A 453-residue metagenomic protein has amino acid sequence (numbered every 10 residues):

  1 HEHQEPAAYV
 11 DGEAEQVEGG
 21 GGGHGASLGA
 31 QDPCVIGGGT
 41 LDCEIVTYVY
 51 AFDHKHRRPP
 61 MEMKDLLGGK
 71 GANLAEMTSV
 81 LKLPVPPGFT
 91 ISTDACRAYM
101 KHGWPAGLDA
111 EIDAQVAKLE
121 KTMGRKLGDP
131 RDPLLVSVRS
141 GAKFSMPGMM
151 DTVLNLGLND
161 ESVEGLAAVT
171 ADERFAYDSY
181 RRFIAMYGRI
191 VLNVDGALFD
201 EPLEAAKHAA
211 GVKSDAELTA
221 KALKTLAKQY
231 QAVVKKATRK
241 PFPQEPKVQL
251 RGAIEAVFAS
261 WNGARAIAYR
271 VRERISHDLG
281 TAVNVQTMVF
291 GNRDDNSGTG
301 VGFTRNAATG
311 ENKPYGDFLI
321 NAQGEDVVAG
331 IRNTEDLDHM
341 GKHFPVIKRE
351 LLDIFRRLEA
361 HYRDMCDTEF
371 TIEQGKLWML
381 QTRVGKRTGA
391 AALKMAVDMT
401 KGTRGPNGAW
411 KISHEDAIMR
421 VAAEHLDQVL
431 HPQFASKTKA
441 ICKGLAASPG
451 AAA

Functional and structural regions predicted by a protein language model:
H1-H3, D32, D42: Intrinsic-disorder-associated, low-complexity terminal segments enriched in Asp/Asn/His/Tyr and depleted of Lys/Arg
P6-A8, G12-A14, A26-A30: Short linear motifs in low-complexity or flexible loops
V10, V17, V35-I36: Hydrophobic alpha-helical signal/anchor motif
G20-H24: Intrinsically disordered, low-complexity regions enriched in glycine and serine
C43-C442: Nucleotide/phosphate-binding sheet-loop regions of phosphoryl- and nucleotidyl-transfer enzymes
A446-A453: Short, intrinsically disordered, charge-balanced linker/junction segments flanking boundaries in proteins
